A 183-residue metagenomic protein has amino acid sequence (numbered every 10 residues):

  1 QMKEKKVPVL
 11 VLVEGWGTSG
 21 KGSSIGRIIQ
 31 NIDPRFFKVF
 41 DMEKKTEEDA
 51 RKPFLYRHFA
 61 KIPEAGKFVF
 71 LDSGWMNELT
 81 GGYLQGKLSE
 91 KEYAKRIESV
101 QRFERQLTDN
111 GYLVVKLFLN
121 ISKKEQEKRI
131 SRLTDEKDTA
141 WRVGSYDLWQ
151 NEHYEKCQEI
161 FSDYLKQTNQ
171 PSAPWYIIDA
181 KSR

Functional and structural regions predicted by a protein language model:
Q1-R183: Glycine-rich phosphate-binding loop of ATP-dependent small-molecule kinases
